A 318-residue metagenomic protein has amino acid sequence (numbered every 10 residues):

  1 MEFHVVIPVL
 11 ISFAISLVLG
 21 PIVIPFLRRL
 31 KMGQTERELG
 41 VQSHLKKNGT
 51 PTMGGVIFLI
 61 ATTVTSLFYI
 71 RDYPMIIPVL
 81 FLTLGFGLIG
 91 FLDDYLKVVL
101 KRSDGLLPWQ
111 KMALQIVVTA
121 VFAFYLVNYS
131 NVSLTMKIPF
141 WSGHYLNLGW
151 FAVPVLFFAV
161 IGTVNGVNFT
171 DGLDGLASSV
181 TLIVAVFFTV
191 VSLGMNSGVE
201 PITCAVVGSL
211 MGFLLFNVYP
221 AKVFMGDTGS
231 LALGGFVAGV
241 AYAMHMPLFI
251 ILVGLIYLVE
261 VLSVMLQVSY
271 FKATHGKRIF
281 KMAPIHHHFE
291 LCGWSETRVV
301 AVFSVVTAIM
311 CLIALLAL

Functional and structural regions predicted by a protein language model:
M1-I24, R28, F58-L88, F122-N128 (+1 more regions): Alpha-helical transmembrane segments
I24-R28, M32-V41: N-terminal alpha-helical transmembrane segments of multi-pass membrane transport and channel/translocase proteins
R37-T50, K101-Q115, I285-H287, L291: Juxtamembrane helix-capping/reentrant segments at transmembrane boundaries
N48-G49, P139-F151: Short aromatic-rich membrane-water interface segments that cap or initiate transmembrane helices in multi-pass membrane
Y73-L107, K111-Q115: Hydrophobic alpha-helical hairpins/lids featuring a short glycine-rich hinge
V99, S130-H144: Membrane-interface helix termini and inter-helical loops of multi-pass transporters
